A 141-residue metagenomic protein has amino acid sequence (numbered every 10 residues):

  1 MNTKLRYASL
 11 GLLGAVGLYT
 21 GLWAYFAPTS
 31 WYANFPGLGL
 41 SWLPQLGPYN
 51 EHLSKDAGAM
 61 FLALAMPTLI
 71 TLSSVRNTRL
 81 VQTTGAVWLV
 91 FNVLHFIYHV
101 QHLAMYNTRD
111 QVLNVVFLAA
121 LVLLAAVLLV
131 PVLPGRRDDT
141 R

Functional and structural regions predicted by a protein language model:
M1-T20: Cytosolic juxtamembrane helix and N-cap/initiation of the first transmembrane helix
V16-L53, G58: Hydrophobic transmembrane helix segments
G58-T68, L121-V122: Core segments of transmembrane alpha-helices that mediate helix-helix packing or line hydrophobic substrate/ligand
A65-A86: Juxtamembrane helix-break-helix junctions at the cytosolic face of small multi-pass alpha-helical membrane proteins
T84-H99, L118-L124: Hydrophobic alpha-helical membrane segments
Y106-L118: Non-cytosolic membrane-interface motifs at loop->transmembrane helix junctions
L121-R141: Membrane-water interface at the C-terminal end of transmembrane alpha helices
